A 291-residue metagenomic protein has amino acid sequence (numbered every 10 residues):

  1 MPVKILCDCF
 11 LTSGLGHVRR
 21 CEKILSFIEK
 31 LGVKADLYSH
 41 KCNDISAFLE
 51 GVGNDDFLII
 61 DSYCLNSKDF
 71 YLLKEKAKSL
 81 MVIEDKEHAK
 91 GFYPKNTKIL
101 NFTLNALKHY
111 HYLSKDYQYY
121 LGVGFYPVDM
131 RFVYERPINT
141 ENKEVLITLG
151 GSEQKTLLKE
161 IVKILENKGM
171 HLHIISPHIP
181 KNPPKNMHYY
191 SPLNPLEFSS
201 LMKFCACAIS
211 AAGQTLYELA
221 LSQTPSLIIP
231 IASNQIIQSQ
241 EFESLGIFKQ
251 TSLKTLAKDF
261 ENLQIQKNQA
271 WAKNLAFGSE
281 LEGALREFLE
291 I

Functional and structural regions predicted by a protein language model:
L6-F27, Y38-S114: Active-site and donor-binding regions of nucleotide-sugar-utilizing enzymes
N96-S152: A nucleotide-sugar donor-handling region in carbohydrate enzymes
I138-H178: Conserved catalytic-core segment of nucleotide-activated headgroup transferases in glycan assembly
I175-P177, N186-N194, Q250: Active-site donor-binding acidic/aromatic loop of nucleotide-activated sugar and phosphosugar transferases involved
N194-C205, A220-L221: Short acidic alpha-helix that forms the nucleotide-activated donor recognition element in Leloir-type transferases
K203-G213: Acidic donor-binding loop of glycosyltransferase active sites
Y217-D259: Catalytic binding pocket for nucleotide-activated donors in carbohydrate/polymer assembly enzymes
I265-E290: A charged, aromatic-enriched C-terminal amphipathic alpha-helix characteristic of glycosyltransferases across folds
